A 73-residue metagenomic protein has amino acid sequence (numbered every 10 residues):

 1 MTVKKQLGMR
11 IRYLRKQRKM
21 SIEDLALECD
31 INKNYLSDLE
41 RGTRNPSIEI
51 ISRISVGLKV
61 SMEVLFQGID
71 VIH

Functional and structural regions predicted by a protein language model:
M1-Q6, V71: A detector for short, charged/polar N-terminal pre-domain segments
M9-E28: Short basic helix-loop element that most often maps to the first helix and adjoining turn of HTH DNA-binding modules
I11, L25-A26, L36-L39, L65: Conserved hydrophobic/aromatic packing and binding residues within compact polymer-binding modules
I31-R44: Recognition helix of helix-turn-helix/homeodomain-like DNA-binding domains that insert into the DNA major groove
E40, I50, L58: DNA major-groove recognition helix of helix-turn-helix
V56, V64-H73: Short, charged recognition helix plus adjacent turn of helix-turn-helix-like nucleic-acid-binding domains
